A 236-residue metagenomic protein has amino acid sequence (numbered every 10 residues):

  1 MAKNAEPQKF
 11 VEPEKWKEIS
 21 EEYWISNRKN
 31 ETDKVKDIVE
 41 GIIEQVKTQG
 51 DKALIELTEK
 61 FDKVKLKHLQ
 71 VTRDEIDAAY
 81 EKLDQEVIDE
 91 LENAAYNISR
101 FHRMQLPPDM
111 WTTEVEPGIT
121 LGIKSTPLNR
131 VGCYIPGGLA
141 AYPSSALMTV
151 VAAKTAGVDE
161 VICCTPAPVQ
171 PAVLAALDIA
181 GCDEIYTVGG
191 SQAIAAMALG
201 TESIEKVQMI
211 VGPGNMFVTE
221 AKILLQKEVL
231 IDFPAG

Functional and structural regions predicted by a protein language model:
M1-N129: N-terminal Rossmann-like NAD(P)+-binding subdomain of aldehyde/semialdehyde dehydrogenases
G41, Q45, E56, E90-N93 (+7 more regions): Alpha-helical scaffold segments in soluble metabolic enzymes
I43, P136-A140, V161-T165, G181-V188 (+1 more regions): Flexible, glycine/proline-enriched loop segments at strand-loop-helix junctions that form or flank small-ligand binding
D74-A78, D178, P234-G236: Acidic/polar active-site rim loop that often engages polyanionic ligands
N97, F101-P108, Y134-G137, A152 (+5 more regions): Mid-sequence acidic-hydrophobic segments that form the walls of catalytic/ligand-binding cavities or oligomerization
T112-A176: Conserved small-residue-rich beta-alpha loop and adjacent elements that most often cradle the phosphate/pyrophosphate
G181-G236: Conserved NAD(P)+-binding/catalytic subdomain of aldehyde/semialdehyde dehydrogenases
